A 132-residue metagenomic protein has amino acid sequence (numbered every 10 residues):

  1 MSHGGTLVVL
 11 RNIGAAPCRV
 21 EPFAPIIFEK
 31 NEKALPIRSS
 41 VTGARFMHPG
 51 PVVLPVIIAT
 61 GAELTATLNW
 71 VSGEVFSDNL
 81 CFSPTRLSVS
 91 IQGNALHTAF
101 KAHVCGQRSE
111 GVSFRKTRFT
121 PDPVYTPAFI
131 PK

Functional and structural regions predicted by a protein language model:
M1, A59-A62: Solvent-exposed, conformationally flexible loop/turn segments
M1-L7, F82-P84: Short, solvent-exposed loop/turn segments enriched in Ser/Thr/Gly
V8-A15: Asparagine-centered strand-capping/turn motif at beta-strand->loop junctions
A16-V20: A short beta-turn/strand-edge loop motif at beta-sheet boundaries
E21-T60: The feature marks short-to-medium sequence segments in extracytoplasmic or secretory-pathway proteins
L64-G73: Short edge beta-strand/strand-turn motifs with a hydrophobic/aromatic core and a Ser/Thr and/or Pro "cap." The feature
E74-T98: Short, surface-exposed ligand- or partner-binding patches at beta-edge/loop junctions that are enriched in aromatics
H97-K132: Acidic, serine/threonine- and proline-rich intrinsically disordered appendage/tail regions
